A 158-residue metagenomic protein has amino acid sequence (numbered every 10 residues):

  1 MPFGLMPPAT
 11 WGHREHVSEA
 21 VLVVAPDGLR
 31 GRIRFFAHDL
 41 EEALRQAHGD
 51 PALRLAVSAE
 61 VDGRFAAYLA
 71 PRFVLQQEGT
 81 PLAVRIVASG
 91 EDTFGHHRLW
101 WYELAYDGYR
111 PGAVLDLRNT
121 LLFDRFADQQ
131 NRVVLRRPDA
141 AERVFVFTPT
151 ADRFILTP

Functional and structural regions predicted by a protein language model:
M1-H13: Bacterial Sec-dependent signal peptides at the C-terminal "C-region" and cleavage site
T10-P158: N-terminal soluble domains immediately following signal/targeting peptides that reside in extracytoplasmic
